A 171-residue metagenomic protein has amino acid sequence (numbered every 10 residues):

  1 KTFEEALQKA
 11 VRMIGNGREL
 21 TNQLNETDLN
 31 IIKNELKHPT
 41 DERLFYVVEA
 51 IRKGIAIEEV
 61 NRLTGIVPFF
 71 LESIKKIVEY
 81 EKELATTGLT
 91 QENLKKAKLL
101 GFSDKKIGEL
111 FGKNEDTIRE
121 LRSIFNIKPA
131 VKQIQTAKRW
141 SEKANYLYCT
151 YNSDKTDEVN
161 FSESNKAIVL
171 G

Functional and structural regions predicted by a protein language model:
K1-G171: ATP-dependent carboxylate/acyl-activation modules
